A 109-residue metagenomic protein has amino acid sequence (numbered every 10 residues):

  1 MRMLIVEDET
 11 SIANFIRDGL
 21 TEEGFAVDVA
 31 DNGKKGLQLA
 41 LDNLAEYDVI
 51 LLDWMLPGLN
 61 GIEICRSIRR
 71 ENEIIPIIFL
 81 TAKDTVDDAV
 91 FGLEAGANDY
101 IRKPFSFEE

Functional and structural regions predicted by a protein language model:
M1-E109: N-terminal/domain-start alpha-helical segments
